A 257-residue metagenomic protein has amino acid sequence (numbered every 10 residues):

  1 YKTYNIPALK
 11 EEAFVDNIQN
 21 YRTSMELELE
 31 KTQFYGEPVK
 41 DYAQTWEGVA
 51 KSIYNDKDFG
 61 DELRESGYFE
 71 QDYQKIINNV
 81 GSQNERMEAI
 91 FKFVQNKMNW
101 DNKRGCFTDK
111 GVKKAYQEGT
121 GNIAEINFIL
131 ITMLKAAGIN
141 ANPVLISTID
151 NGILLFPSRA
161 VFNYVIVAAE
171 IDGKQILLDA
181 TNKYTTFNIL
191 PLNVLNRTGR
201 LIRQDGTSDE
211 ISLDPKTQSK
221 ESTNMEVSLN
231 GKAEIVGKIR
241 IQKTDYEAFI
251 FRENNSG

Functional and structural regions predicted by a protein language model:
Y1-F91, Q95-N102, G231, G237-R240 (+1 more regions): Secretory-pathway-linked proteins and extracytosolic
E30, L178, M225-V227: Extended catalytic-interface subdomain
K75-N79, G119, G152-F156, Y164-I166 (+3 more regions): Generic recognition of flexible, low-complexity loop/linker segments
S82, R86, A115-I126, R159: Secondary-structure capping and boundary motifs in well-ordered enzyme cores
I90, C106, I146, F156 (+5 more regions): Composition- and surface-driven signal marking solvent-exposed, interaction-prone regions in large proteins
N99-T120: Short, conserved helix/loop micro-motifs enriched in His/Cys and acidic residues
I126-D205, E210-I211: Hydrophobic/aromatic-rich core segments of domains that either
L195, Q204-G257: Long hydrophobic segments that form regular secondary structure
